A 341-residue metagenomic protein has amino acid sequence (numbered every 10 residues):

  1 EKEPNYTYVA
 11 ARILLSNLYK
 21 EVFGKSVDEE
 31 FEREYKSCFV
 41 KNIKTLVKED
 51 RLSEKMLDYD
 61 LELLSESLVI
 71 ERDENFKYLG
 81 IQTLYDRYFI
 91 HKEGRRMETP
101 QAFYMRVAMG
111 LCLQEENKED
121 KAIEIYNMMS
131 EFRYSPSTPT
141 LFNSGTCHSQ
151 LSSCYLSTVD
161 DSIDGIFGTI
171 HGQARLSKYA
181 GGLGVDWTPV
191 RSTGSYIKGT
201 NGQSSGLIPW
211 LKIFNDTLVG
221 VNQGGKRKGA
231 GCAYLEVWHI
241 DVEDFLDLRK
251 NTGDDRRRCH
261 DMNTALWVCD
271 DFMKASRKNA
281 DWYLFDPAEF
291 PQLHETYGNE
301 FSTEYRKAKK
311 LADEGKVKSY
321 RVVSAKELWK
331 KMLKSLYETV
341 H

Functional and structural regions predicted by a protein language model:
E1-H341: Extended catalytic cores of very large enzyme megasubunits
